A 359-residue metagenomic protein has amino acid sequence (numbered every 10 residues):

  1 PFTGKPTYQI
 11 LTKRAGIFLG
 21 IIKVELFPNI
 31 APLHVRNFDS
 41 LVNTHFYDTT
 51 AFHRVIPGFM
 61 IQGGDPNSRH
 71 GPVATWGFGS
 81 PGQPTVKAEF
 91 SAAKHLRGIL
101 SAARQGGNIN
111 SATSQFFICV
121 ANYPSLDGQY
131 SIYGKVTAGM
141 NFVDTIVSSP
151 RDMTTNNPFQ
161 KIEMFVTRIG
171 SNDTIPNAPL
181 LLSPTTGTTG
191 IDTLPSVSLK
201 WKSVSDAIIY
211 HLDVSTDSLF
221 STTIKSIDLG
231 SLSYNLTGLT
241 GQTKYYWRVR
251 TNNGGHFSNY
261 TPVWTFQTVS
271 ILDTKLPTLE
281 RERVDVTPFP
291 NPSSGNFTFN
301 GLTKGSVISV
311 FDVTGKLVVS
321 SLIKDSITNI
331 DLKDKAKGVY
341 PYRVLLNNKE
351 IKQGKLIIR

Functional and structural regions predicted by a protein language model:
P1-I175: Cyclophilin-like peptidyl-prolyl cis-trans isomerases
N172-G187, Q267-F289: Residue-level detector of functionally pivotal "anchor" positions at catalytic/ligand-binding pockets or at interdomain
P195-D206: Conserved aromatic anchor
S203, L236-G241, G301, D331-D334: Short, flexible loop/turn segments at beta-strand junctions in immunoglobulin-like and fibronectin type III
H211-Q242, G255-N259: Recognizes extended acidic, P/S/T-rich segments that occur within or adjacent to Ig-like beta-sandwich modules
N252-I271: Extracellular fibronectin type III
T278-F289, S293-R359: C-terminal outer-membrane/trafficking sorting elements
